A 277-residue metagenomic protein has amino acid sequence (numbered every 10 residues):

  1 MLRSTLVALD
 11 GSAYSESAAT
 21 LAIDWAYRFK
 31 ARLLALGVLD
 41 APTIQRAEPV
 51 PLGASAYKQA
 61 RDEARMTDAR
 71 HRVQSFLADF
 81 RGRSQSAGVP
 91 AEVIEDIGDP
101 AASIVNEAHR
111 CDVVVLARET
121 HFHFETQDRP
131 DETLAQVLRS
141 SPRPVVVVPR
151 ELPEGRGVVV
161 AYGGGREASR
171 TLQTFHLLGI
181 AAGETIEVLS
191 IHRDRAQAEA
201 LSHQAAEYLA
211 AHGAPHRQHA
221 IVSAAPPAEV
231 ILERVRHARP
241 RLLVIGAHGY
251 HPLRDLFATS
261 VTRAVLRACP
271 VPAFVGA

Functional and structural regions predicted by a protein language model:
M1, D40-T43, T67, H71-V114 (+3 more regions): Structural beta-alpha unit
M1-A60, S140, P153-I221, P240: Small/aliphatic-rich secondary-structure junction motif
G11, A91-I94, F122-T126, G164 (+1 more regions): Short, flexible loop segments at the rims of nucleotide/cofactor-binding pockets, characterized by
A19-L21, A26, V93, A101-L152 (+1 more regions): Gly/Ser-rich helix-loop-strand patches that form or flank binding pockets for ribonucleotide-derived cofactors
A56-R72: A short acidic, glycine-rich active-site loop that binds or catalyzes chemistry on phosphate/adenosine moieties
F122-F124, R193-A198, A224-A225, H251-P252: Short, small-residue-enriched loops and turns at beta-alpha junctions that line or gate enzyme active sites
